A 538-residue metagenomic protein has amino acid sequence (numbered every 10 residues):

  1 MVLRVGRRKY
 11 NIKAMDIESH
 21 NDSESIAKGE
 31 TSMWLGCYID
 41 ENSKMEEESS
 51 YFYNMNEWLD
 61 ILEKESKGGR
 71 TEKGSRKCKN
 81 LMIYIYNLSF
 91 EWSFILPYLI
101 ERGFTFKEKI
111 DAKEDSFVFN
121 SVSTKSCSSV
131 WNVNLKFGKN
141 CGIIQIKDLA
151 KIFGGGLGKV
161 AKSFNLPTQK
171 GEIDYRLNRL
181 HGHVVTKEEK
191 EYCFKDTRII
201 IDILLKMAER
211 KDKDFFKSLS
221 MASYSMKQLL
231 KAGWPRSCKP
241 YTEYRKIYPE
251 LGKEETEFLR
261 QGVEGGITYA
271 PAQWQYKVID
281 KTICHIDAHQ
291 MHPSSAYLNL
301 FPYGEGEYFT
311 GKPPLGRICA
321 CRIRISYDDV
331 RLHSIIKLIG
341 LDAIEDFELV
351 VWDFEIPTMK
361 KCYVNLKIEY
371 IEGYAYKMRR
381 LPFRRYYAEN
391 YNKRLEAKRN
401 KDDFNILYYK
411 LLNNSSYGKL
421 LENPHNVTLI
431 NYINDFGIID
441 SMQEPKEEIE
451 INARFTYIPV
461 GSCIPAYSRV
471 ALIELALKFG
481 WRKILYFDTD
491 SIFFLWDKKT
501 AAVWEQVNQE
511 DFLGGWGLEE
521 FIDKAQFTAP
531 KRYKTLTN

Functional and structural regions predicted by a protein language model:
M1, V5, A14: RNase H-like, metal-dependent nuclease domains and their acidic two-metal-ion catalytic environment used
V5-R8, K28-G36, N42-N87, S93-N538: Conserved acidic
Y10-N21, C284-I286: Two-metal-ion RNase H-like nuclease active-site motif
E18-E24, G480-R482: Short beta-turn/strand-loop junction motif enriched in small, turn-promoting residues
S19, F90-E91: Di-metal (Zn2+ and/or Mg2+/Mn2+) metal-binding site signature of metallo-dependent hydrolases with the MBL/beta-CASP
